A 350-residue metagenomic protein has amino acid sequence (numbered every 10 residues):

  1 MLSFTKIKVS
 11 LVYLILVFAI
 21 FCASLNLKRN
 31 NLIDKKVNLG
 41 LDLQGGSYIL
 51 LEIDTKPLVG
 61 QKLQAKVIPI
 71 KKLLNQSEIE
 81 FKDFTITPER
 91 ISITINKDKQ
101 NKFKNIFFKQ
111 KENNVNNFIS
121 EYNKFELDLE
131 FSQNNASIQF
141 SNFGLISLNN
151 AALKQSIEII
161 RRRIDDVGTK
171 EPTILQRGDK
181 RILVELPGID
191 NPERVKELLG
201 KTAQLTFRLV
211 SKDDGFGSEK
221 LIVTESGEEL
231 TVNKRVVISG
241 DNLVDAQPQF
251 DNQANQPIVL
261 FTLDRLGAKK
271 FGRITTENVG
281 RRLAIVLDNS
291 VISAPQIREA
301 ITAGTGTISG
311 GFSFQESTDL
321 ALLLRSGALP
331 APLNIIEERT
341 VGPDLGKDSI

Functional and structural regions predicted by a protein language model:
M1-Y48, L73: Hydrophobic alpha-helical transmembrane signal-anchor segments
N26-N30, K35, G168-P172, F271-R273 (+1 more regions): Active-site phosphate-binding and catalytic loops of NTP-dependent enzymes
G45-L58: Membrane-interface junction motifs in transport/secretion proteins
G45-S47, G280-R281, A303, L329: Short glycine-/polar-rich loops that comprise or flank the Walker A/P-loop and associated switch/sensor motifs
T55-I297: Non-transmembrane, solvent-exposed regions of membrane trafficking/translocation machinery
V184, Q315-I350: Juxtamembrane "pre-transmembrane" interface segments
V259-L260, T305-G310: A short beta-strand structural signal in non-transmembrane regions
